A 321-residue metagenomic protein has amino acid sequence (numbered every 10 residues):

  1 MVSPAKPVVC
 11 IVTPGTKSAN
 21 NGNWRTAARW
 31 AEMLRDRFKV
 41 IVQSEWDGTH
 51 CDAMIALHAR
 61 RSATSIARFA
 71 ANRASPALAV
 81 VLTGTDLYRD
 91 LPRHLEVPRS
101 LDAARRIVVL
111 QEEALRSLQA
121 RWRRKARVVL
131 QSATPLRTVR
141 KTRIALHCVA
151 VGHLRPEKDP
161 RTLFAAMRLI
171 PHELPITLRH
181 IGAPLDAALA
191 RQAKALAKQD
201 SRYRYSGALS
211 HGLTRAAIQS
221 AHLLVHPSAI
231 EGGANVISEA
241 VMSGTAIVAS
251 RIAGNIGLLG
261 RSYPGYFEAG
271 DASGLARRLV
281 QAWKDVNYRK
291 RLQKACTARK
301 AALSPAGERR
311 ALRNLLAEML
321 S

Functional and structural regions predicted by a protein language model:
L101, A208-L209, A216-A221: Short alpha-helical donor nucleotide-sugar binding micro-motif in glycosyltransferases
D102-A126, A133-L136: A short, active-site helix/loop in glycosyltransferases that binds the activated sugar's phosphate group
R140-K158, L163-L169, L178-I181: Conserved donor-binding/catalytic core segment of Leloir-type glycosyltransferases
T177-R191, G207-A208: Glycosyltransferase donor-sugar binding loop
R191-L209: Nucleotide-activated donor-binding/catalytic signature segment of Leloir-type glycosyltransferases, i.e., the conserved
A229: Aromatic "clamp/platform" in nucleotide-sugar-dependent glycosyltransferases that forms part of the donor/acceptor
A246-A249: Short hydrophobic beta-strand element within catalytic cores of glycosyltransferases and related nucleotide-activated
R261-A272, Q281-V286: Conserved acidic donor-binding segment of nucleotide-sugar-dependent glycosyltransferases
